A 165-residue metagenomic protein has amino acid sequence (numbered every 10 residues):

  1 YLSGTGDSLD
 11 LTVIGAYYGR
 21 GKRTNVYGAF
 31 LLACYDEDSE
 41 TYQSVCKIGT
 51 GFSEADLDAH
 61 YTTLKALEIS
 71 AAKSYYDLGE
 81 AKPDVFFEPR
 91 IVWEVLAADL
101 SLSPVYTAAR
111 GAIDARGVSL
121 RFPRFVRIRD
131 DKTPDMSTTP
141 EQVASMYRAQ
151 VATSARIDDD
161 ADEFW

Functional and structural regions predicted by a protein language model:
Y1-S70, V85, V95-V143, F164-W165: Nucleic-acid 5′ end/cap handling module spanning
I69-E88: Beta-rich nucleic-acid/ligand-interaction surfaces
T139-W165: Charge-rich, low-complexity intrinsically disordered segments
